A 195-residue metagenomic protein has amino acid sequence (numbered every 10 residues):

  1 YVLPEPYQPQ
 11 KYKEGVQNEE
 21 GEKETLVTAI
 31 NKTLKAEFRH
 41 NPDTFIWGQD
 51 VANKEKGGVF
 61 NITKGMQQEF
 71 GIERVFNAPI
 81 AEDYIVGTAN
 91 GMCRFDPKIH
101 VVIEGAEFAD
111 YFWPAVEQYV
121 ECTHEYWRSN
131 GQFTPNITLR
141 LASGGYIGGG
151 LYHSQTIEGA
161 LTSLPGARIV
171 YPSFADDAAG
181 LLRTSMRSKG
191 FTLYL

Functional and structural regions predicted by a protein language model:
Y1-L195: Thiamine diphosphate
